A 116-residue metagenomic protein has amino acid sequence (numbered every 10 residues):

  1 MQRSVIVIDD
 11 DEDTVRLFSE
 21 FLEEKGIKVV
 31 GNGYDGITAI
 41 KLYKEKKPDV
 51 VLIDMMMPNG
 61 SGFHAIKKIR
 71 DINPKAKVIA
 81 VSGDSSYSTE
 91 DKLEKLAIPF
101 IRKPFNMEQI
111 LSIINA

Functional and structural regions predicted by a protein language model:
D9, D54: Active-site residues of response regulator receiver
E12-G31: Two-component/phosphorelay signaling modules centered on CheY-like receiver
D35-T38, N59-H64: Acidic catalytic/metal-coordinating carboxylates
K41, F63-P74: Short amphipathic alpha-helix used as the core "switch/output" element in two-component signaling
Y43, M55-M56: Residue immediately C-terminal to the conserved phosphorylatable aspartate in receiver
K46-L52: Active-site beta3 strand of CheY-like receiver
H64, K68, D84-R102, S112: Alpha4 helix (beta4-alpha4-beta5 surface) of REC/receiver domains from two-component response regulators
